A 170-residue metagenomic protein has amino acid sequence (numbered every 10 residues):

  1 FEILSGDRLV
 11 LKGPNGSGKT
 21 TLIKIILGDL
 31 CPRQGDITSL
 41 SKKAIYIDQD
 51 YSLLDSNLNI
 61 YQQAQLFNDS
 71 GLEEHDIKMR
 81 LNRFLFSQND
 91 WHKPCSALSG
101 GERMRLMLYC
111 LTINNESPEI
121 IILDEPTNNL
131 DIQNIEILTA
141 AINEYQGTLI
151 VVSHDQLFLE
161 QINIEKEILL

Functional and structural regions predicted by a protein language model:
F1-L170: ABC ATP-binding cassette signature C-motif
